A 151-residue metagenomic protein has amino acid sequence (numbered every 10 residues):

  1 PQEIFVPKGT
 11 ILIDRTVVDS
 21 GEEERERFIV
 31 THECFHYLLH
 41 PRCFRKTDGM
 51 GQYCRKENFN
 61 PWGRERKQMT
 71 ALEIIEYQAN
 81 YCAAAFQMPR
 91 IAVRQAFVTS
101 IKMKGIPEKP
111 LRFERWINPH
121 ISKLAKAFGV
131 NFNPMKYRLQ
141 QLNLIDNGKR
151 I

Functional and structural regions predicted by a protein language model:
P1-I151: Active-site hotspot residues in diverse enzymes, especially metal/ion-binding acidic/histidine motifs
